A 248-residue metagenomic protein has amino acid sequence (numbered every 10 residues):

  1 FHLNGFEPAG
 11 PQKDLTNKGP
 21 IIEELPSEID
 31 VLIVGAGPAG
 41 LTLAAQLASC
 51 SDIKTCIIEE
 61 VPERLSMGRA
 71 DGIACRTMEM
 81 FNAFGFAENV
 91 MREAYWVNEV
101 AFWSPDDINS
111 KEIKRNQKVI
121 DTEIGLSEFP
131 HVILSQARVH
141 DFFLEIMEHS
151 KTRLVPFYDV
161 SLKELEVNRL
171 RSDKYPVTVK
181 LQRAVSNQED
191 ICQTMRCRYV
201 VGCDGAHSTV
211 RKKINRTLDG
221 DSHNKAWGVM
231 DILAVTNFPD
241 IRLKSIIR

Functional and structural regions predicted by a protein language model:
F1-L32, Q46-K54, K174: Extreme N-terminal leader/targeting segments of oxidoreductases
L32-V34, S135, M195-G205: Short hydrophobic core segments
I33-G35, A44, F81, H140-F143 (+3 more regions): Conserved structural-core and active-site-/substrate-pathway-adjacent residues in large, well-folded domains of enzymes
G40-L41: N-terminal Rossmann-fold NAD(P) dinucleotide-binding loop
A45-D71: Glycine-rich FAD pyrophosphate-binding loop
S66-S150, F157-D159, E166-S172, I246: Active-site-adjacent segment of FAD-dependent monooxygenases/related oxidoreductases
E145, D173, V185-N187, Y199-R248: Conserved FAD-binding catalytic core of PHBH/FMO-like flavoproteins
E166-M195: Conserved beta-strand-loop-beta-strand element in the redox core of flavoprotein oxidoreductases
